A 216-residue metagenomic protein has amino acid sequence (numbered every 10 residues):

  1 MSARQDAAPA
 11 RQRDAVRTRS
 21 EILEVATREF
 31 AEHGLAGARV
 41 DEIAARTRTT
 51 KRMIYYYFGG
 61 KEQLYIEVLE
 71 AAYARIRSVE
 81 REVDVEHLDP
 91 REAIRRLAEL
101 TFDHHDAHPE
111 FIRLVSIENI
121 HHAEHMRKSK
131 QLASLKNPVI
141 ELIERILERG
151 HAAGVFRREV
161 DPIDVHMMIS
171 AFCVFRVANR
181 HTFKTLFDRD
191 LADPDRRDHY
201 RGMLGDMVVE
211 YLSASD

Functional and structural regions predicted by a protein language model:
M1-D6, L100-A107, N137-A153, M168-D216: C-terminal peripheral helix-coil segments that are non-catalytic and often amphipathic
P9, V68-L97, R127-K130, S134: Amphipathic alpha-helical linker/stalk segments
A15, L23, Y65, L69 (+4 more regions): Amphipathic, non-transmembrane alpha-helical scaffold segments
R17, E21, V25, E29-Q63 (+1 more regions): Helix-turn-helix
E21, E92, R96, L100 (+2 more regions): Amphipathic alpha-helical interaction segments
E32-A36, H108, A153: Short coil/turn segments at alpha/beta junctions that flank glycine-rich nucleotide-binding fingerprints
E92, K130-L135, A152-M168: All-alpha amphipathic helical-bundle segments outside canonical DNA-binding/catalytic cores that form hydrophobic
A93, A107-K130, R180-F187: Amphipathic alpha-helical segments used for helix-helix packing
